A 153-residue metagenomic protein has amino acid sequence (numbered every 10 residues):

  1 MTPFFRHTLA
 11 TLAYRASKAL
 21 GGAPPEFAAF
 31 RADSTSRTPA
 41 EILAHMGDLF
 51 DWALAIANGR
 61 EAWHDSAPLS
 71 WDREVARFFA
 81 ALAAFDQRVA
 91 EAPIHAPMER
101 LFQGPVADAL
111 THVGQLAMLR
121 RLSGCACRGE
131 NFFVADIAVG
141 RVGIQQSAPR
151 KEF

Functional and structural regions predicted by a protein language model:
T2, R6-G21, F27-D65, H95-F153: Short, contiguous alpha-helical
W52-A92: Helix-adjacent hinge/juxtasegments
